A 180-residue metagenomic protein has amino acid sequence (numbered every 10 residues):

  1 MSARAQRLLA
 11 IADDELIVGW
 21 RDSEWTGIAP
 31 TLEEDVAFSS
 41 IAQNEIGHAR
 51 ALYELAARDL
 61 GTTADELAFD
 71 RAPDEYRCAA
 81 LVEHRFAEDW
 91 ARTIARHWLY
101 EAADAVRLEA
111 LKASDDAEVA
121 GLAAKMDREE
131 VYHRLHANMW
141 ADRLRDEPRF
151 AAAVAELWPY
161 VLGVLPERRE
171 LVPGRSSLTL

Functional and structural regions predicted by a protein language model:
M1-L9, D70-H97, S114, L144-E147 (+1 more regions): Acidic/His metal-coordination segments adjacent to aromatic residues that form catalytic metal sites in metalloenzymes
L8-I11, F38, I94, A123 (+1 more regions): Hydrophobic packing residues in well-ordered alpha-helices of helical domains and bundles
D14-D22, H48, L52, Y100-R107 (+1 more regions): Amphipathic, well-ordered alpha-helical segments in soluble domains
V18-S40, A103-A120: Helix-loop segments that flank and shape redox-cofactor active sites
T26, F38-S39, A51-L52, L122-A124 (+1 more regions): Outer-membrane beta-barrel domain signature
A42-P73, A137-L144: Conserved alpha-helical segments that form or flank metal/cofactor-binding pockets of metalloenzymes
L81-H136: Internal, conserved structured core segments that host functional sites
R149-L180: Extended, helix-rich structural scaffolds rather than catalytic motifs
